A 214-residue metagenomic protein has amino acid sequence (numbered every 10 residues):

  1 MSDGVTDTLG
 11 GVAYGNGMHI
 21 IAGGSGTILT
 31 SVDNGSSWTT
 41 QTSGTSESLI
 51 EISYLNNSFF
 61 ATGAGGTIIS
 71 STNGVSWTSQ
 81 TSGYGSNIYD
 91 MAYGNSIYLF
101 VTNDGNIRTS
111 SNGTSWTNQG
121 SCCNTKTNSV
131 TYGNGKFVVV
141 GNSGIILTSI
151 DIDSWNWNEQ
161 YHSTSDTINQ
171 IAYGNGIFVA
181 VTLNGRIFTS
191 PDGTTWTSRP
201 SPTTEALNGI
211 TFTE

Functional and structural regions predicted by a protein language model:
M1-E214: Residue-level hotspots at or immediately adjacent to binding/recognition sites across diverse folds
